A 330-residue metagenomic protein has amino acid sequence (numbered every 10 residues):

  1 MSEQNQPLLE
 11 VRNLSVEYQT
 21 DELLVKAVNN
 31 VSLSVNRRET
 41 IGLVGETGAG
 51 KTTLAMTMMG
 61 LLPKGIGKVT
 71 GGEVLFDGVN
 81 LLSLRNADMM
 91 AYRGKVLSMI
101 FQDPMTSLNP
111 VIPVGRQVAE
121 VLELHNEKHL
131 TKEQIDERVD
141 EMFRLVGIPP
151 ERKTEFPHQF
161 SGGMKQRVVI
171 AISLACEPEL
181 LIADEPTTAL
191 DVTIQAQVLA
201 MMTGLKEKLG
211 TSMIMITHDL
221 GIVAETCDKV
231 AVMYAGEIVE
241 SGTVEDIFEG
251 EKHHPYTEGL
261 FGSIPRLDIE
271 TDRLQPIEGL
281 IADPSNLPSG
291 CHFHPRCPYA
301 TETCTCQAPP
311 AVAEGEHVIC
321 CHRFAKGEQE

Functional and structural regions predicted by a protein language model:
M1-K252, I319, A325-E330: ABC transporter nucleotide-binding domains
N5-P7, T243-E330: Short catalytic/signature loops enriched in Gly
